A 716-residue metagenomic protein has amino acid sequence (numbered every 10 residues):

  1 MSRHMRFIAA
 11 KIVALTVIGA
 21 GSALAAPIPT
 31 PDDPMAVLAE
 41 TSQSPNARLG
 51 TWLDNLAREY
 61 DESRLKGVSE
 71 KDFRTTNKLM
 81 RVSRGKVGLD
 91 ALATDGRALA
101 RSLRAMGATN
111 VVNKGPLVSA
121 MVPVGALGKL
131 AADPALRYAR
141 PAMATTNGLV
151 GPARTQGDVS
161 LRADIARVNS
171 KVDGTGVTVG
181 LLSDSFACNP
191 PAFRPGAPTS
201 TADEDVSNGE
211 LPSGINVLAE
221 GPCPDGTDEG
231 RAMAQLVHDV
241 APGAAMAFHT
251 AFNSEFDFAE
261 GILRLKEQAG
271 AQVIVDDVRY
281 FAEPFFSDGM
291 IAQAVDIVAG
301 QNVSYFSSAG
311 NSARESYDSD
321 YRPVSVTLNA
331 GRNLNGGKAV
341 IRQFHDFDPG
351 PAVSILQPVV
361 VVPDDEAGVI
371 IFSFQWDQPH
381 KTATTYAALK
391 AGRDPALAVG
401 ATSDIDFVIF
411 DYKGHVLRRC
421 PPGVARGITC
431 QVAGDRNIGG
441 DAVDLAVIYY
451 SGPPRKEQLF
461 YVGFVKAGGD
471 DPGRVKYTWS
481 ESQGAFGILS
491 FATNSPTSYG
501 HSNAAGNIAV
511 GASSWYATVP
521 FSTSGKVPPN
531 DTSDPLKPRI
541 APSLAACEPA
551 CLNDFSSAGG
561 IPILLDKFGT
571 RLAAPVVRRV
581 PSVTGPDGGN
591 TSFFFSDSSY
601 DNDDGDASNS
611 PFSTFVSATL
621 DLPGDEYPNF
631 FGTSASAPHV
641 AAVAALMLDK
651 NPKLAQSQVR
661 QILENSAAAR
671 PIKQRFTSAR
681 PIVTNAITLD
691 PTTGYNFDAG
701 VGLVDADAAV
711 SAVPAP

Functional and structural regions predicted by a protein language model:
F7, A23-T227, A232-D239, A245 (+4 more regions): Autoinhibitory N-terminal propeptides
K11-G21: Bacterial N-terminal signal peptides
K78, Q272-D277, A509, F521 (+4 more regions): C-terminal subdomain of the subtilisin-like protease fold in secreted/lumenal serine endopeptidases
D90-L92, S119-A120, Y138-R140, T178-S183 (+14 more regions): Structural recognition of the beta-strand scaffold that forms the well-ordered cores of secreted hydrolase catalytic
D239-N253, I262-F286, V369-P379, G463-K466 (+1 more regions): Short acidic, glycine-rich surface-loop motifs adjacent to enzyme active sites
M290-N302: Catalytic-core regions built around general acid/base machinery
R314-V326, G468-G484, P520-S522: Edge beta-strands of jelly-roll/beta-sandwich modules across compartments, strongly enriched in secreted/luminal
R322-D406, F410-K413, R419-D444, Y450-P453 (+5 more regions): Extracellular S/T/G-rich loop segment that most often corresponds to the catalytic His/Ser-adjacent loop
